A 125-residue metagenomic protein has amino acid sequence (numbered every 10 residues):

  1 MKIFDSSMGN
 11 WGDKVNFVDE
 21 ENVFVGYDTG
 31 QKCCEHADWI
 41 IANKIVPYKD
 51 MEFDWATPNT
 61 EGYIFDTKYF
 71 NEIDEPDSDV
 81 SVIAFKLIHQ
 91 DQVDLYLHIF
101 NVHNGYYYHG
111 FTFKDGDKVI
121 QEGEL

Functional and structural regions predicted by a protein language model:
M1-L125: Surface-exposed, interaction-prone regions used to assemble/regulate multi-protein complexes
